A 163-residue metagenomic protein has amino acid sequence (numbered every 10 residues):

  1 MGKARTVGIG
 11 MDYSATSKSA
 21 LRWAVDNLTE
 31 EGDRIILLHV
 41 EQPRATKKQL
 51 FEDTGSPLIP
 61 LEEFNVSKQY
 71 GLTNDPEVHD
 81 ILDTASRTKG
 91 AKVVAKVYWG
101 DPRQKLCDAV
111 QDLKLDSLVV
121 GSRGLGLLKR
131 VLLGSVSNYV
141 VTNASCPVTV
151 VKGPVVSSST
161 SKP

Functional and structural regions predicted by a protein language model:
M1-R5, T160-P163: Plant-biased recognition of short, low-complexity, intrinsically disordered N-terminal tails
G2-N65, D83, R87, V94 (+1 more regions): Small/aliphatic-rich secondary-structure junction motif
T16, N27, D108-P163: Gly/Ser-rich helix-loop-strand patches that form or flank binding pockets for ribonucleotide-derived cofactors
K68, L72-D80: Short, surface-exposed alpha-helical segments at coil->helix boundaries
V94-Y98, T149: General small-molecule cofactor/ligand-binding pocket signal
V97-K105: Charged docking surfaces used in two-component/phosphorelay signaling
